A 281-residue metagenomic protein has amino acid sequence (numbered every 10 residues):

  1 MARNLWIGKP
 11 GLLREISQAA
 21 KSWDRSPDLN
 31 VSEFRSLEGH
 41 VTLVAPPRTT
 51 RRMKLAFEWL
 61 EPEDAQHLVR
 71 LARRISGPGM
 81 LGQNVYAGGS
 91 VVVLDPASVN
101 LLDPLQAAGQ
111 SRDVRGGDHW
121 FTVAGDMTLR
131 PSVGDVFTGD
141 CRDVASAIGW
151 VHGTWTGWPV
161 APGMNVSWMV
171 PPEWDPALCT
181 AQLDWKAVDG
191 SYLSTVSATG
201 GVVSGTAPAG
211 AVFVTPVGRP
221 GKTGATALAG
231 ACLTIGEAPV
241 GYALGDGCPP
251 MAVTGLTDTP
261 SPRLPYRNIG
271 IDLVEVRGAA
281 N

Functional and structural regions predicted by a protein language model:
M1-L101, G236-N281: Extracellular/virion structural assembly segments
R3, R74, P78-G247, G255-L264 (+1 more regions): Extracellular and organelle-lumenal recognition/adhesion modules and their flexible linkers in secreted
